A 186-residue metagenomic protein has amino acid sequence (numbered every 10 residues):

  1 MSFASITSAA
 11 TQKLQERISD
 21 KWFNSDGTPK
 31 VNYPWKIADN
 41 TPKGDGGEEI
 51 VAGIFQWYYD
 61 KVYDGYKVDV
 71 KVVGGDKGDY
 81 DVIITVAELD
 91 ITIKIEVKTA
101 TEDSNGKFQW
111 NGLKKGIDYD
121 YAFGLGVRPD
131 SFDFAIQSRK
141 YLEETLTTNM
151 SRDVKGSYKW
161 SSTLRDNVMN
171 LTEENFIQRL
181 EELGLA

Functional and structural regions predicted by a protein language model:
M1-I93, V97-A186: Nucleic-acid endonuclease domains
